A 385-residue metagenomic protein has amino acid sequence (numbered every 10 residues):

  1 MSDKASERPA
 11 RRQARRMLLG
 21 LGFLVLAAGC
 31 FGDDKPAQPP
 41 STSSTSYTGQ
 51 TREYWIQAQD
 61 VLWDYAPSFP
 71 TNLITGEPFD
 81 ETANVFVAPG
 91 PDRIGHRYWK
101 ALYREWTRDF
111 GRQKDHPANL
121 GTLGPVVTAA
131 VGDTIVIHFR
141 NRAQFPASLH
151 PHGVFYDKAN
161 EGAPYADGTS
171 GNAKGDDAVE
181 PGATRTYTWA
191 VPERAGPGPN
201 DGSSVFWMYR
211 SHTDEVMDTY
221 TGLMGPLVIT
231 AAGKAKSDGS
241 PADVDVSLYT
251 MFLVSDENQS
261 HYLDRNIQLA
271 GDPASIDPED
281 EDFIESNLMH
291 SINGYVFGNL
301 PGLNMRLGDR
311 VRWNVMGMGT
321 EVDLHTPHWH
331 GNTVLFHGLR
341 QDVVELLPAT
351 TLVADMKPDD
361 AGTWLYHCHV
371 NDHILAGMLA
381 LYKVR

Functional and structural regions predicted by a protein language model:
M1-Q13: N-terminal secretory signal peptides that target proteins for export/translocation
A14-L19: N-terminal export leaders
L26-G29: C-terminal motif of bacterial Sec signal peptides marking the signal peptidase cleavage site
F31-D176, R265, L269-V311, K383-R385: N-terminal, post-signal-peptide metal-ligating segments of extracellular/periplasmic oxidoreductases, dominated by
T45-S46, A231-L248: Low-complexity, Pro/Ser/Thr- and charge-rich linker/hinge segments at domain boundaries
H138-H150, V154-K158, Y165-K236, V344-R385: Extracellular/periplasmic metallocenter environments
Y156-P164, N332-Q341: Short aromatic-acidic-glycine turn motif
G319-V322, T326-H337, E345-L346, D372-I374 (+1 more regions): Active/binding-pocket-proximal capping segment
